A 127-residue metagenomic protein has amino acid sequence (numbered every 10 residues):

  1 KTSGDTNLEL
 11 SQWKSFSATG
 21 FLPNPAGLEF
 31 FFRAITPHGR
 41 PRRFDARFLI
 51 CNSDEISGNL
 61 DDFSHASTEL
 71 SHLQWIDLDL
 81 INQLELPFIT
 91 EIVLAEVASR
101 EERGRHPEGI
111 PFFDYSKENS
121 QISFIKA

Functional and structural regions predicted by a protein language model:
T2-D5: Domain-scale activation on soluble regions of proteins
S11-A127: Nudix hydrolase/Nudix homology domain
